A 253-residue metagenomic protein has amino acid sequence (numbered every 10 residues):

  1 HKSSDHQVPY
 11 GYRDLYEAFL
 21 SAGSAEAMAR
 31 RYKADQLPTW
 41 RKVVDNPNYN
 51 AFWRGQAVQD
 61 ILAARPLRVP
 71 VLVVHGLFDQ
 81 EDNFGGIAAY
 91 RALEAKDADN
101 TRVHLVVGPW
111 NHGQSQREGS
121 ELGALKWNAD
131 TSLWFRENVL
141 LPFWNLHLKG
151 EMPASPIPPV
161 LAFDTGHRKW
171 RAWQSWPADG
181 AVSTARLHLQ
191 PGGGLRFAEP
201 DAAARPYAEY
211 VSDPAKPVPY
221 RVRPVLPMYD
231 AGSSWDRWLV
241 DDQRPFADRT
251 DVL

Functional and structural regions predicted by a protein language model:
H1-P66, M152-S155: Accessory cap/linker subdomain of secreted extracellular hydrolases
G23, Q36, P47, E81 (+4 more regions): A generic secondary-structure signal for well-formed alpha-helical elements
R54-D60, W110-W134: Aromatic/His-enriched, Gly/Pro-containing loop or helix-boundary segments that lie immediately adjacent to catalytic
R65-V71, T101, V182: Short, proline-enriched alpha-helix->beta-strand connector loops that line the catalytic pocket of alpha/beta-hydrolase
V73-H75: Short beta-strand/loop motif that positions the catalytic acidic residue of the alpha/beta-hydrolase fold
Q80-I87: Conserved alpha/beta-hydrolase "acid-adjacent" motif
E94-Q114, E118-G119: Catalytic histidine neighborhood in serine/cysteine hydrolases with alpha/beta-hydrolase-type architecture
E121-L253: C-terminal, loop-rich substrate-recognition/catalytic regions characterized by aromatic stacking residues
